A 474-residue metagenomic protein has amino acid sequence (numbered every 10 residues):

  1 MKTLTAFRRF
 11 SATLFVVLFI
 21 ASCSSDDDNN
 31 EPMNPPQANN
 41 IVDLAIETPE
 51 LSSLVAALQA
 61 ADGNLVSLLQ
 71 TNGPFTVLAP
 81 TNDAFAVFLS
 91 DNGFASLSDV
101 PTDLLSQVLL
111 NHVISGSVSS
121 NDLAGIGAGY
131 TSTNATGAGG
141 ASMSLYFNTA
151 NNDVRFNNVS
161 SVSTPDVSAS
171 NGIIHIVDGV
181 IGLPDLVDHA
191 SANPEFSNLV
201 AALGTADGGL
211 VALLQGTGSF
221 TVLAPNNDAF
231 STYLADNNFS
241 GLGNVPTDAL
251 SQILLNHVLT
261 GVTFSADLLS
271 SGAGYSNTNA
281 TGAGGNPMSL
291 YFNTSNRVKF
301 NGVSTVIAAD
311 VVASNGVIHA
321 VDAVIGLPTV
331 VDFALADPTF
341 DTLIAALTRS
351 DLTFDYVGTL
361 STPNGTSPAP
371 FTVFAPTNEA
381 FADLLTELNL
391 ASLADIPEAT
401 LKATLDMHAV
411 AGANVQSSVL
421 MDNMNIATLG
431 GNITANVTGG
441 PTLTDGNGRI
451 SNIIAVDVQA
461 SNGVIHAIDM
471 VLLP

Functional and structural regions predicted by a protein language model:
M1-A21: Sec-dependent bacterial lipoprotein signal peptides
C23-P474: Mature, structured domains of secreted/extracytosolic soluble proteins
